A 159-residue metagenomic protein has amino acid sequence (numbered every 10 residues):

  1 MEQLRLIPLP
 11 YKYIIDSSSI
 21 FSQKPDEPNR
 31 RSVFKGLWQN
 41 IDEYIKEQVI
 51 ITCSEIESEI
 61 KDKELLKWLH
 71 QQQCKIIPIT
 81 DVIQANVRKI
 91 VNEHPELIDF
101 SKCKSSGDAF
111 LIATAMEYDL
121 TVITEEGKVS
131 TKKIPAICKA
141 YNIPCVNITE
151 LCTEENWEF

Functional and structural regions predicted by a protein language model:
M1-I7, G127-F159: Acidic, PIN/NYN-like endoribonuclease modules and their adjacent C-terminal/linker elements
M1-T52, K63-L69: Short, well-structured N-terminal submotif of metal-dependent ribonuclease cores
I20-F21, E57, L151: A generic structural signal for short hydrophobic patches within well-formed alpha-helices
I45, L69, T114-A115, C138: A generic structural signal for well-ordered alpha-helical segments
V49-K89: Short, surface-exposed acidic-centric catalytic microdomains
I79-A136: Active-site neighborhoods of divalent-metal-dependent phosphate/nucleic-acid chemistry enzymes
